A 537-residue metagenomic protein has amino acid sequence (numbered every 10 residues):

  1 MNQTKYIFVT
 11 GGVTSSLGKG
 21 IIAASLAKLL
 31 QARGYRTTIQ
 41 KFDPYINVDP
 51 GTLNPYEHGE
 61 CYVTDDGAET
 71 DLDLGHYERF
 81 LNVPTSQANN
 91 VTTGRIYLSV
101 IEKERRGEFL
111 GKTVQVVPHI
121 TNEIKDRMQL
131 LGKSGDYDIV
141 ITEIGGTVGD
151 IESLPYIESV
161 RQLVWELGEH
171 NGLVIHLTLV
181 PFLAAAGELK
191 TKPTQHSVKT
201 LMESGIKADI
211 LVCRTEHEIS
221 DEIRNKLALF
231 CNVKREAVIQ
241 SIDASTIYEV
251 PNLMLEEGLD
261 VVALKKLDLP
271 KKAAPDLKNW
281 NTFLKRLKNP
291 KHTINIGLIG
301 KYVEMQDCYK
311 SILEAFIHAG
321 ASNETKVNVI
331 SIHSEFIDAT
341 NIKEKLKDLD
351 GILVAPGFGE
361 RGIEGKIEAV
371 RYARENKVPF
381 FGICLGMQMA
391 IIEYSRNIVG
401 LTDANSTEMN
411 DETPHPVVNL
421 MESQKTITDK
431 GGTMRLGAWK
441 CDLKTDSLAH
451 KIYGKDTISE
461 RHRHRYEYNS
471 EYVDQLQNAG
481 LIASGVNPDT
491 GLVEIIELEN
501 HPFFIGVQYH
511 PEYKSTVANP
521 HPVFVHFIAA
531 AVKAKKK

Functional and structural regions predicted by a protein language model:
M1-T325, S334-G351, F358-G359, K366-Y372 (+3 more regions): Flexible phosphate-sensing "switch/lid" loops adjacent to ATP/NTP-binding sites across phosphate-transfer
Q3, K207, K234, H292 (+6 more regions): A generic structural signal for well-ordered coil/turn residues at beta-strand boundaries that shape enzyme active-site
G11, K41, T215, I242 (+12 more regions): Active-site proximal loops enriched in glycine and acidic residues that flank catalytic Cys/His/Asp and coordinate
L17-G20, A24-K28, A32, K345-K440 (+2 more regions): Cysteine-nucleophile active-site neighborhood
T52-P55, K226, S395-I398, E499-H501: Short low-complexity, flexible loop/linker segments enriched in glycine and/or proline with clustered acidic
E57-D65, A244-Y248, V354, E375-F381 (+3 more regions): Short beta-alpha connecting loops at secondary-structure transitions that line or flank enzyme active sites
R286-P290, I342-E344, M409, K430-T433 (+2 more regions): Replace "in large, NTP-powered and nucleic-acid-processing enzymes" with "in large, NTP-powered factors and other
L436-K440, K444-K537: C-terminal and late-domain segments of enzyme folds
